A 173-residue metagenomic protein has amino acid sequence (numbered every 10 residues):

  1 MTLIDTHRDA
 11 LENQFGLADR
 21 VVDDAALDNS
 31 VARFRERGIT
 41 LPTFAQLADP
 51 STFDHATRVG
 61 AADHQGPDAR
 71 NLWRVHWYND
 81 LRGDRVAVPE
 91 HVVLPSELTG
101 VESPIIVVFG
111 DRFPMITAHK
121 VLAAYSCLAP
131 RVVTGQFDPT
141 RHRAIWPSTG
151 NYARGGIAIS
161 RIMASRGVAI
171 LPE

Functional and structural regions predicted by a protein language model:
M1-E173: PLP-dependent amino-acid enzyme catalytic core
